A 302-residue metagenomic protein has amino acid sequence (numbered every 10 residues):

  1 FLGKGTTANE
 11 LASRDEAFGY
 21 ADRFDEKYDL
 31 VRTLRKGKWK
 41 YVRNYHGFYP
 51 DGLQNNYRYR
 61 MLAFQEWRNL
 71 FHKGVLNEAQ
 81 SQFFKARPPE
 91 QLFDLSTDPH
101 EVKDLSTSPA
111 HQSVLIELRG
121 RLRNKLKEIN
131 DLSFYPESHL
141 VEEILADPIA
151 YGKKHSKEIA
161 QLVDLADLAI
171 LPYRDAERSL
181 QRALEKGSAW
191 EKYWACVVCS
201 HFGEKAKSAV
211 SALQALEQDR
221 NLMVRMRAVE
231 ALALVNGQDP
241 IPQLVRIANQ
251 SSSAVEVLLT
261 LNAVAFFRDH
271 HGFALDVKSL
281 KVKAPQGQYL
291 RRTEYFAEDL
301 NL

Functional and structural regions predicted by a protein language model:
F1-A12, N56-G74, Q181, Q214: Short secondary-structure boundary segments
F1-K36, H111-G120: Polar, surface-exposed loop/tail segments that function as active-site lids or cofactor/substrate-recognition elements
L2-T6, Y45, V264: Hydrophobic aliphatic residues
S13, G19, L34-K36, L62 (+3 more regions): Alpha-helical structural elements
F18, G37-W39, R43, I149 (+1 more regions): Intrinsically disordered, low-complexity segments enriched in small/polar residues
F24-T107, S113-V114, E142: C-terminal, low-complexity/hydrophilic appendages and adjacent surface loops of extracellular/periplasmic anionic
V75-P89, T97, L105-L302: Long, internal low-complexity/basic segments
